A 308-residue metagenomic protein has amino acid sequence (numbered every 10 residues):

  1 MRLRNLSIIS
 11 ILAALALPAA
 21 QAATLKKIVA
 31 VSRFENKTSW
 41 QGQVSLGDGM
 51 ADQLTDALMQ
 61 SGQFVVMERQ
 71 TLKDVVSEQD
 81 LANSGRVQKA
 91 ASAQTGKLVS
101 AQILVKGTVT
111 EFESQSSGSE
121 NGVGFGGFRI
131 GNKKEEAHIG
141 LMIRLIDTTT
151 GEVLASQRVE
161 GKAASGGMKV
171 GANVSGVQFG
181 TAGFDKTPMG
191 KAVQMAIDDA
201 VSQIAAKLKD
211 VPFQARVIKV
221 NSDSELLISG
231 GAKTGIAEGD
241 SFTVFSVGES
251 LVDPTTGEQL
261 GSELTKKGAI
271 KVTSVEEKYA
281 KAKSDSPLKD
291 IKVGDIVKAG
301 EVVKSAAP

Functional and structural regions predicted by a protein language model:
M1-I9: Bacterial N-terminal signal peptides that target proteins for export
I9-A16: Bacterial N-terminal signal peptides
Q21-Q88, A93, L98-A101, K106 (+8 more regions): A structural "domain/chain start" motif
A82-V153, G230, S241, G261-E263 (+1 more regions): Surface-exposed short loop/turn segments
S114-S117, S222-S224, V247, V275-K278: Short, conserved beta-turn/loop elements at beta-strand boundaries and strand-helix junctions
S116-E136, S165-G167, G171-Q178, E249-T256 (+1 more regions): Mixed-charge, low-complexity intrinsically disordered segments
T243-P308: Beta-strand/loop-dominated core regions that host nucleotide or nucleotide-derived cofactor-binding catalytic loops
